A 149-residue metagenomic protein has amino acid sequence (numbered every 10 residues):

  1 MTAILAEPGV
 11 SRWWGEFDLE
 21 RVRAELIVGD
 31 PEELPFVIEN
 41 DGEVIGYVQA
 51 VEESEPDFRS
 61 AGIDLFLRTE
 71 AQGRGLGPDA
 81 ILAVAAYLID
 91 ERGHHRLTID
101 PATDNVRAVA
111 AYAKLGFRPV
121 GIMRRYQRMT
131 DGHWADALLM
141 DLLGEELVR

Functional and structural regions predicted by a protein language model:
M1-W14: Short amphipathic alpha-helix that is part of the acyltransferase structural core
R12-Q72, Y87, L143-L147: Acetyl-CoA-dependent GNAT
E43-G46, R107, W134: Glycine-rich acetyl-CoA-binding "A-motif" of GNAT/NAT acetyltransferases
G73-L88, V109-K114: Conserved acetyl-CoA-binding loop-helix of GNAT-fold acetyltransferases
D90-D100: Conserved GNAT acetyl-CoA-binding A-motif
T98-P101, R118-A135: Conserved catalytic-core motifs of GNAT/GCN5-like acyltransferases
Y112, F117, M140: Conserved active-site tyrosine of GNAT-family acetyltransferases
G132-R149: Terminal substrate-recognition subdomain of acyl/acetyltransferases
